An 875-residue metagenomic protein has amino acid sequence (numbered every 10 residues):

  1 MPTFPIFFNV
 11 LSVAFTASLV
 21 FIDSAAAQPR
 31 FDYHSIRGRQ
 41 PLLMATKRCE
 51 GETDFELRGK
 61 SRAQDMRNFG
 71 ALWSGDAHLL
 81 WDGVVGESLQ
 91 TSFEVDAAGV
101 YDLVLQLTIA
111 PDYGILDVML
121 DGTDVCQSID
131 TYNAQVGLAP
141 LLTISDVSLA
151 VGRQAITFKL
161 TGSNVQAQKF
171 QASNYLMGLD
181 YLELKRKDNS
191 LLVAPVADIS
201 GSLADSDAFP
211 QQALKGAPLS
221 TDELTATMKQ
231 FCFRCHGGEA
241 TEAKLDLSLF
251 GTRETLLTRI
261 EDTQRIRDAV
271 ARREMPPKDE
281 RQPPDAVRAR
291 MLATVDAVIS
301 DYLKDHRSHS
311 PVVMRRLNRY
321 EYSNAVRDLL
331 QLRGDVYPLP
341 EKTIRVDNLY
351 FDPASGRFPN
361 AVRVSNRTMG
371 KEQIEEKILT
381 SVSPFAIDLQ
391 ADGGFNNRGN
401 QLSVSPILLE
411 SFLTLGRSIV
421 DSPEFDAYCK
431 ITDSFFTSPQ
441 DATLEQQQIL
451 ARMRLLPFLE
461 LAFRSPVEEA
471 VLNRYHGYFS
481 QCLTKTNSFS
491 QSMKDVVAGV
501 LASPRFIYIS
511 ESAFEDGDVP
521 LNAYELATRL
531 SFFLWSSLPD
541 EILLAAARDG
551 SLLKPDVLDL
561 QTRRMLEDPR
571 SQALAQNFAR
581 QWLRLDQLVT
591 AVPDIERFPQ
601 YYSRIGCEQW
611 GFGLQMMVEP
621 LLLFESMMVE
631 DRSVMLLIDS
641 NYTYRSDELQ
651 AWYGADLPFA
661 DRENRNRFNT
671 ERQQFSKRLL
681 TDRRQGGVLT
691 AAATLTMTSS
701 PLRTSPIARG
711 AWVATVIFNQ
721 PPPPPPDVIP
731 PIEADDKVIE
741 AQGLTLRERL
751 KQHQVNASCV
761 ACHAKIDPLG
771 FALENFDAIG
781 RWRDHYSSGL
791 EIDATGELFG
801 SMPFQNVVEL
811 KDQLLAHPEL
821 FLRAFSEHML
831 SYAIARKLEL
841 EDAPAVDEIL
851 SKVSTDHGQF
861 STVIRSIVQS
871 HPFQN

Functional and structural regions predicted by a protein language model:
M1-L11: Bacterial N-terminal signal peptides that target proteins for export
N9-L19: Bacterial N-terminal signal peptides
T16, L80-D82, S92-E94, L107 (+9 more regions): Residues embedded in well-ordered secondary-structure elements
Q28-G201: Extracytoplasmic
Q28-R39, N189-L245, L257-N875: Low-complexity, glycine/serine/threonine/alanine-rich intrinsically disordered linker and propeptide segments
